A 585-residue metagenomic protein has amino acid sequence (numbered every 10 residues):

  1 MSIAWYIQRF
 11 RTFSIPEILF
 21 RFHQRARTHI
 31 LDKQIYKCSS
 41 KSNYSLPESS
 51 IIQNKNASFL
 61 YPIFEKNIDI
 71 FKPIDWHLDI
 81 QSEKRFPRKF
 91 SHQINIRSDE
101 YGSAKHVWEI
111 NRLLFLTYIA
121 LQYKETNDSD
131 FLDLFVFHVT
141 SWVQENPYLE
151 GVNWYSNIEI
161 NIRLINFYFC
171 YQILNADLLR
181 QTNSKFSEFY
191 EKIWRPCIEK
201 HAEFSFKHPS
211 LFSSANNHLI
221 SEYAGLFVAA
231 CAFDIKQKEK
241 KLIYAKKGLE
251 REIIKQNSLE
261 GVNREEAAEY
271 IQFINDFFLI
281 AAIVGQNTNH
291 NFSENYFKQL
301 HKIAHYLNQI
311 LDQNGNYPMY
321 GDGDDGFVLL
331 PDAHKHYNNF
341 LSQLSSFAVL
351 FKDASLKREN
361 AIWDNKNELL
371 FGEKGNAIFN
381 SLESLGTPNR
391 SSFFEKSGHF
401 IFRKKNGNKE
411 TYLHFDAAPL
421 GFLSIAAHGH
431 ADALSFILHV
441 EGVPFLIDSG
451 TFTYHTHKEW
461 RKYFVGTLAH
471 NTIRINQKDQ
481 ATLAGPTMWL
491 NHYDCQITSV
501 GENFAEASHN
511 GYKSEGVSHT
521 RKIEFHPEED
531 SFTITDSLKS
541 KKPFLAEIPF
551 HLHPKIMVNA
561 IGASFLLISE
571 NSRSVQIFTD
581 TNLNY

Functional and structural regions predicted by a protein language model:
R9, F13, R21, K33 (+3 more regions): Beta-strand-rich N-terminal accessory domains
F20-S98, K105-E109, N153: Extended, charge-enriched "interface" segments that sit outside catalytic cores
D69, H77-Q81, H208, G323 (+9 more regions): Structured loops at beta-to-helix junctions and adjacent beta-edge loops in soluble globular domains
F86-R88, Q93-R97, S103-H301, N316: Aromatic-lined, polymer-binding surfaces characteristic of secreted/periplasmic polysaccharide-degrading enzymes
L113, N161, A224, F400 (+3 more regions): Residue-level detector of short, conserved catalytic/binding motifs and their immediate flanks
N161, G323, L330-A333, A348-D364 (+3 more regions): CBM-like, beta-strand-rich accessory domains located in the C-terminal region of large, secreted polysaccharide-active
E266-L446, T498-G501, E506: Carbohydrate-active enzyme catalytic cores, enriched for enzymes that act on polyanionic acidic polysaccharides
